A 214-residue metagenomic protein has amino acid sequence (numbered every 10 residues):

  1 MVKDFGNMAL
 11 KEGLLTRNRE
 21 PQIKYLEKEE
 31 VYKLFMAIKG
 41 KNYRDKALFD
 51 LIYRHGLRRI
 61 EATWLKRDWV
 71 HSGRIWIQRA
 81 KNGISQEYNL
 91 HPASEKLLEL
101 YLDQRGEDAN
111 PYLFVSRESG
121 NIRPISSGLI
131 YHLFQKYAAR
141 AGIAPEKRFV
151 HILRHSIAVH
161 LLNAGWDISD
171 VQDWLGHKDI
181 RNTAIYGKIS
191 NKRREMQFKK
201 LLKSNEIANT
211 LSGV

Functional and structural regions predicted by a protein language model:
M1-V214: Conserved catalytic core of the tyrosine transesterase superfamily
